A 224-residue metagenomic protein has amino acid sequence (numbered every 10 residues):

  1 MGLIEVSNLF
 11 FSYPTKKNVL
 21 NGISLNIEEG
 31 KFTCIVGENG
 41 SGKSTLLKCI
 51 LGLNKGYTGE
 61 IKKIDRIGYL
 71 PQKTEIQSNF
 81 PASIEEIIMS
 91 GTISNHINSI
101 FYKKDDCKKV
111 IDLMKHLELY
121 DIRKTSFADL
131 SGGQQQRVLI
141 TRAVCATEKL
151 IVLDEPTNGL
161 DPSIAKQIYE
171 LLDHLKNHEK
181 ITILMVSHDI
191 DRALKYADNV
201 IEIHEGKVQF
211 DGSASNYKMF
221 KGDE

Functional and structural regions predicted by a protein language model:
M1-V6, F10-G22, K55: A short, flexible loop at the N-terminus of ABC-type nucleotide-binding domains that lies
L51: Helix-to-loop junction immediately C-terminal to a conserved catalytic motif
K104-I122: Conserved ABC ATPase "signature" region
S126-L130, Q134: Conserved ABC ATPase signature
I151-D154: Catalytic Walker B motif of ABC-type/P-loop ATPase nucleotide-binding domains
S187-H188: H-loop/switch region of ABC-family ATPase nucleotide-binding domains
V200-G212: H-loop (His-switch) and adjacent beta-strand-loop-beta switch element of ABC-type ATPase nucleotide-binding domains
